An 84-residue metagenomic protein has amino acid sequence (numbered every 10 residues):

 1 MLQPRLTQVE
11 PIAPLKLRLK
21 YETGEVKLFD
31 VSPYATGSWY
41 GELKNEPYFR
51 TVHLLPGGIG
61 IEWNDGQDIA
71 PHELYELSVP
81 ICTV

Functional and structural regions predicted by a protein language model:
M1-V84: Motif-centric detector for short Cys/His coordination patterns
